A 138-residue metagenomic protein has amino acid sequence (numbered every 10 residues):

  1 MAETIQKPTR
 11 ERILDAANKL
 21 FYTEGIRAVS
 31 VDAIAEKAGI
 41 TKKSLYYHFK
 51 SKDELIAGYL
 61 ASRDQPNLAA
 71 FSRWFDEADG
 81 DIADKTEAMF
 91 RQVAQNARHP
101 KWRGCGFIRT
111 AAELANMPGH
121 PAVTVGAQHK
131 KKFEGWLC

Functional and structural regions predicted by a protein language model:
M1-P8: N-terminal intrinsically disordered/low-complexity leader segments
Q6, L14, L60, D64 (+1 more regions): Amphipathic, non-transmembrane alpha-helical scaffold segments
R12, A16-G58: Helix-turn-helix
I56-R63, A70: Alpha-helical DNA-contacting segments of helix-turn-helix folds
G58, S72-R103: Hydrophobic alpha-helical connector segments
G80, M117-P121, K130-C138: Hydrophobic alpha-helical bundle segments that form small-molecule/ligand-binding pockets
D84-K85, H99-P121: Amphipathic alpha-helical segments used for helix-helix packing
